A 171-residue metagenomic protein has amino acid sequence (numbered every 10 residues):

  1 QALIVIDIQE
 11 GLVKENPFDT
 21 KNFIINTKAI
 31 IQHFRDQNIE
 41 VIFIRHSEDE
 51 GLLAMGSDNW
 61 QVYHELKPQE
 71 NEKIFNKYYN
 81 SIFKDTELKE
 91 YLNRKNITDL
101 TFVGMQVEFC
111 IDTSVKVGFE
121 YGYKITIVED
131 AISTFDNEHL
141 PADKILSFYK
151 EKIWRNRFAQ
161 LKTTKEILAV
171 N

Functional and structural regions predicted by a protein language model:
Q1-A2, A29-Q32, L52-N171: Active-site-adjacent betaalpha module
I4-D7: N-terminal nucleotide-binding beta1-loop-alpha1 segment
Q9-E15: Short acidic, Gly/Ser-rich segments with clustered Asp/Glu that frequently serve as metal-coordination loops in enzyme
P17-H46: A short alpha/beta connector and helix-capping loop motif
H46-S47, M105: Short, well-ordered beta-to-alpha junction loops that form the rim of enzyme active sites and present histidine/acidic
